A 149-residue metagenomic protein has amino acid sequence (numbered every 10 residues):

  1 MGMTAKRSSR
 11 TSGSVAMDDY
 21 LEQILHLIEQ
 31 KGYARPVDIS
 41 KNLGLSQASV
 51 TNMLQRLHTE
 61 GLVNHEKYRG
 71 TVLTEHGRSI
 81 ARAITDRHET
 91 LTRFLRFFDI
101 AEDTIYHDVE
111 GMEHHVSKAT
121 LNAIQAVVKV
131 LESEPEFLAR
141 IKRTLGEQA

Functional and structural regions predicted by a protein language model:
M1-S12: Short, Lys/Arg-enriched N-terminal segment that forms or immediately precedes the first helix of a structured domain
T11-L45: N-terminal helix-turn-helix DNA-binding core of bacterial DNA-binding proteins
A16-D19, R35, H76, R87 (+1 more regions): N-terminal positioning helix adjacent to the helix-turn-helix/winged-helix DNA-binding module
P36-K67, E75: Canonical helix-turn-helix DNA-binding module
N42, I80, F97: Residues within the alpha-helical elements of helix-turn-helix
S46, D99-D103: Helix N-cap / loop-to-helix initiation motif
R69-H88: Basic, amphipathic "hinge/linker" alpha-helix immediately C-terminal to the N-terminal HTH DNA-binding motif
E110-A149: C-terminal regulatory/oligomerization modules of transcriptional regulators
